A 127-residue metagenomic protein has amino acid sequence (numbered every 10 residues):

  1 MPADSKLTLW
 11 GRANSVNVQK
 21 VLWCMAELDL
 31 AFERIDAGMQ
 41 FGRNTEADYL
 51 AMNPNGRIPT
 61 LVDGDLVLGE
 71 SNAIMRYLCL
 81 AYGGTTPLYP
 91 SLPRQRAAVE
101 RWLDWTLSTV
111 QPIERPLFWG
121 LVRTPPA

Functional and structural regions predicted by a protein language model:
M1-N14, Q19-P126: GST-like domain detector, emphasizing the conserved glutathione-binding G-site in the N-terminal thioredoxin-like
